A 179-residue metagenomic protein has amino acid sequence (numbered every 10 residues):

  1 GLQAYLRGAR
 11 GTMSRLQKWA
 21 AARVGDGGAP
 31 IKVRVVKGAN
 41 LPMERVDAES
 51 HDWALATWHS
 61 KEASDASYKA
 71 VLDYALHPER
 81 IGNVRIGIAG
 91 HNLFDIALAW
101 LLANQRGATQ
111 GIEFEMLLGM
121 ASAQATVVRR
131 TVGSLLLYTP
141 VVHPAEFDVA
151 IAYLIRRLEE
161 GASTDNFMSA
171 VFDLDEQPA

Functional and structural regions predicted by a protein language model:
G1-A179: Positively charged, amphipathic and often flexible ligand-engagement surfaces
